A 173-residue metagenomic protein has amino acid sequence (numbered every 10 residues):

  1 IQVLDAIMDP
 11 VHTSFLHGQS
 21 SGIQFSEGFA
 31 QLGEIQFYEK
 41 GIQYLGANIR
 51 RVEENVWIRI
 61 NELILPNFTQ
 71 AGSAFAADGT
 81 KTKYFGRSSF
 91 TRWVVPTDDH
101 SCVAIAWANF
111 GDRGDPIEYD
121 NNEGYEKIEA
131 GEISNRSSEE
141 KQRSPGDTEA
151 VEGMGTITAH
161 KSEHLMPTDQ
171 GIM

Functional and structural regions predicted by a protein language model:
I1-M173: C-terminal catalytic domain of Rieske-type non-heme iron oxygenases
